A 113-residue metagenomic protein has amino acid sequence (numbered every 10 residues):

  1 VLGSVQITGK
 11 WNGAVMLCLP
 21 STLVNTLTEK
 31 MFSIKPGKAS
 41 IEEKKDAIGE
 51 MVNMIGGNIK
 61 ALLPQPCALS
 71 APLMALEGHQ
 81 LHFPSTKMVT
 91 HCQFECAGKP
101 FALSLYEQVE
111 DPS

Functional and structural regions predicted by a protein language model:
V1-S113: Composition-driven recognition of glycine/serine/threonine/acidic- and proline-rich low-complexity segments and repeats
